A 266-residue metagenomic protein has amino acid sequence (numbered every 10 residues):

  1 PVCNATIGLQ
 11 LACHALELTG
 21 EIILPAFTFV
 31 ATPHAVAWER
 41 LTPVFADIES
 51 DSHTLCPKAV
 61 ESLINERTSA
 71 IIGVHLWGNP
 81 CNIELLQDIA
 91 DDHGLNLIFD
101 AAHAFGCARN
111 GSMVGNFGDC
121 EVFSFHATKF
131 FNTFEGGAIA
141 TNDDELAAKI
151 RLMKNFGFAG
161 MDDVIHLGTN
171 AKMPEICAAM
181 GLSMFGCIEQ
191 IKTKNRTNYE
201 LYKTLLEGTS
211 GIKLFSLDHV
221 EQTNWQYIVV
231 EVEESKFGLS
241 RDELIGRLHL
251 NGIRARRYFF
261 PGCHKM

Functional and structural regions predicted by a protein language model:
P1-E21, A35-W38, F45-D47, S112: Phosphate-binding glycine-rich loop
P1-L18, I64, G73, L86 (+4 more regions): Conserved PLP-binding active-site segment in aminotransferase class I/II-type PLP enzymes
L24, F45, L97-F99, T141 (+1 more regions): Hydrophobic residues in well-ordered beta-strands that form the structural core
H34-V36, I89, I176: Hydrophobic/aromatic ligand-binding patch that stacks against planar heteroaromatic rings of cofactors or nucleotides
E39, D92-H93, N251: Helix C-cap/helix->beta junction micro-motif
L41-S52, R256: Short beta-strand->loop structural element characteristic of the AMP-binding/adenylate-forming
D51-T133, A138-A140, E145: Active-site phosphate-binding strand-loop segment of PLP-dependent enzymes
K58, A70-V74, N79, I83-L85 (+2 more regions): PLP-dependent aminotransferase class I/II
